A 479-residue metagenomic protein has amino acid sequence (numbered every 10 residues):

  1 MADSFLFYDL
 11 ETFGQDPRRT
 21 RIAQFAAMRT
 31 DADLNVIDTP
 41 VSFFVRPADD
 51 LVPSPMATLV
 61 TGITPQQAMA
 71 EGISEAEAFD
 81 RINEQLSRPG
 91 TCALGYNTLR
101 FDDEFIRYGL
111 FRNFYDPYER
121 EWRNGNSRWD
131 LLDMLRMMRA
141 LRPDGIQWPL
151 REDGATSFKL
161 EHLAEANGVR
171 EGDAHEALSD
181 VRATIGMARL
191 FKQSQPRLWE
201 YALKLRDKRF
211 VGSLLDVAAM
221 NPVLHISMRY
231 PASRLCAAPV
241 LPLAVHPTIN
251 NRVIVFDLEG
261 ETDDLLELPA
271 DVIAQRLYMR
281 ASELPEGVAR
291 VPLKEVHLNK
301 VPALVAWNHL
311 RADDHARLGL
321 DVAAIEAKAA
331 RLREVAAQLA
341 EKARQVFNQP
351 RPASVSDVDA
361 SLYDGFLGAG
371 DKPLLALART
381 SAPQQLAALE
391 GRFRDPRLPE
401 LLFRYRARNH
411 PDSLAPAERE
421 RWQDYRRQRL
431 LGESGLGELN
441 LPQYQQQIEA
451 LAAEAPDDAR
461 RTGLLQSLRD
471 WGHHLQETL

Functional and structural regions predicted by a protein language model:
M1-F5, L10: N-terminal accessory regions of nucleic-acid-interacting proteins
D3, T20-F25, R29-T61, E84-P196 (+4 more regions): Metal-dependent phosphoesterase core characteristic of DEDDh/y 3'-5' exonuclease domains
E11, R29-D31, D257-E259: Residue-level signal for short segments within beta-strands and strand-turn junctions of well-structured beta-sheet
E11-R18: Short acidic, Gly/Ser-rich segments with clustered Asp/Glu that frequently serve as metal-coordination loops in enzyme
T61-A78: Metal-dependent phosphoesterase signature
K204-L284: Acidic catalytic cores of enzymes that act on phosphate-bearing nucleotides/polynucleotides
P247-Q428: Long, charge-rich C-terminal accessory regions
R421-L479: C-terminal non-catalytic accessory extensions
